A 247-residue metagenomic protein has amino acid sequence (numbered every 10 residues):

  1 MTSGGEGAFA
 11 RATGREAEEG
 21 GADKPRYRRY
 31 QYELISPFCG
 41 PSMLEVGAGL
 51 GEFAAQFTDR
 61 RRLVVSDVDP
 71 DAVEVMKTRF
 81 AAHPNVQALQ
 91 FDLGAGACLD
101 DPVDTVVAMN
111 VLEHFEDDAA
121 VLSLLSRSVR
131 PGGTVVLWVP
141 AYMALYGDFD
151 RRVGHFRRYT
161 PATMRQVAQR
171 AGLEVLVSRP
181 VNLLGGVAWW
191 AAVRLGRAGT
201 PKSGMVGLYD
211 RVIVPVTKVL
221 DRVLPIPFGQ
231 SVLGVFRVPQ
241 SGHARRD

Functional and structural regions predicted by a protein language model:
M1-D101, T105-M109, A119-L122, P227-V232 (+1 more regions): Conserved N-terminal segment of class I S-adenosyl-L-methionine
T2-G4, A22, A88, G185-D247: A C-terminal cap/extension of S-adenosyl-L-methionine-dependent methyltransferases that defines the acceptor-substrate
A72, M143-L145, L184: Feature marks short, surface-exposed loop/turn motifs that line or immediately flank catalytic pockets and channel
V103, G147-R151, A188-A192: Short aromatic-enriched loop/helix-cap "lid" or pocket-rim segments at secondary-structure transitions that line
E113-H114: A short His-aromatic
A119-T134: A short glycine-rich, Lys/Arg-flanked "PGG" loop and its adjoining helix->strand segment in the class I
V135-R157, A162-Q169: Short, glycine-/aromatic-enriched active-site segment of Class I SAM-dependent methyltransferases
L173-L183: Conserved S-adenosyl-L-methionine
